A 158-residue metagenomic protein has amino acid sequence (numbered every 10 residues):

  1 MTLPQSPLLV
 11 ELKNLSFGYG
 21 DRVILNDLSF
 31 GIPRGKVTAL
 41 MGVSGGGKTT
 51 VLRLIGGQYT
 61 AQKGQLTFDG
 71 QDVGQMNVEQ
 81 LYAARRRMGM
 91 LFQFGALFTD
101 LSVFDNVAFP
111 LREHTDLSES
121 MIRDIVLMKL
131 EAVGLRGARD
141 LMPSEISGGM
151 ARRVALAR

Functional and structural regions predicted by a protein language model:
M41-V43: The feature captures the beta-strand-to-loop junction immediately N-terminal to the Walker
G56: Helix-to-loop junction immediately C-terminal to a conserved catalytic motif
G64-D72: Conserved ABC transporter NBD signature motif
Q71-D72, T115, E119-A138: Conserved ABC ATPase "signature" region
V73-G89, E113, E119-S120: ABC ATPase NBD coupling module
D100, M142-I146, M150: Conserved ABC ATPase signature
D100-P110: Short coil-to-helix segment of the ABC ATPase nucleotide-binding domain corresponding to the Q-loop/switch region
